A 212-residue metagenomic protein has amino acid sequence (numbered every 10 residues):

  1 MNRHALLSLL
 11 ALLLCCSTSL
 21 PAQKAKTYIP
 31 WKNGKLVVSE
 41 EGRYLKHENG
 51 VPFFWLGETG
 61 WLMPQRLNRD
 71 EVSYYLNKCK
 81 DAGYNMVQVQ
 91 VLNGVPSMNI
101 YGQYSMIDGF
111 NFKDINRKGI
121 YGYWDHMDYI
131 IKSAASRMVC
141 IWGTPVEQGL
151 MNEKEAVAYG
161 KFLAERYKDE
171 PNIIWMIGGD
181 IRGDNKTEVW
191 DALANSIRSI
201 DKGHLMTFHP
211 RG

Functional and structural regions predicted by a protein language model:
M1-S8: Bacterial N-terminal signal peptides that target proteins for export
S8-S17: Bacterial N-terminal signal peptides
S17-T18, W175: Structural scaffold positions in well-ordered secondary structure
P21-A22: Boundary at the C-terminal end of the N-terminal hydrophobic targeting segment
K26-G212: Active-site mouth of glycoside hydrolases
